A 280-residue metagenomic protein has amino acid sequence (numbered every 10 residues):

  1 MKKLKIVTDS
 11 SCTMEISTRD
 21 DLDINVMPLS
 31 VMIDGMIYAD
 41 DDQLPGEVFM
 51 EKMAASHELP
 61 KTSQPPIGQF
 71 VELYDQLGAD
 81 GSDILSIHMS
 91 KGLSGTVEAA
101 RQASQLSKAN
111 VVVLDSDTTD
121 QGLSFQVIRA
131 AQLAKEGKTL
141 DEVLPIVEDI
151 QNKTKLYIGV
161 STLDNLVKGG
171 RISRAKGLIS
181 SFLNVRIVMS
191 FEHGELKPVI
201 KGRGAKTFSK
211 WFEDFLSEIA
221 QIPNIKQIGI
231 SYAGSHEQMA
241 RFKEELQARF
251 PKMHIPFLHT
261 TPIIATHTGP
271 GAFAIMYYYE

Functional and structural regions predicted by a protein language model:
M1-K3, E280: Short, Lys/Arg-enriched, disordered terminal segments
K2, I33, E192: Short, ordered coil/turn segments that flank beta-strands lining enzyme active or ligand-binding pockets
K5, D83-L85: Structural motif
K5-Q64: N-terminal glycine-rich anion-binding loop in soluble enzyme alpha/beta folds
S11-N25, S30, S82, G92 (+2 more regions): Mixed-charge interfacial surface used for oligomerization/domain docking and macromolecular partner engagement
T62-L73: Glycine-rich, highly charged phosphate/nucleotide-binding loops
L73-A79: Short, well-structured alpha-helical segments in soluble
H88: Active-site phosphate-binding/coordination module
